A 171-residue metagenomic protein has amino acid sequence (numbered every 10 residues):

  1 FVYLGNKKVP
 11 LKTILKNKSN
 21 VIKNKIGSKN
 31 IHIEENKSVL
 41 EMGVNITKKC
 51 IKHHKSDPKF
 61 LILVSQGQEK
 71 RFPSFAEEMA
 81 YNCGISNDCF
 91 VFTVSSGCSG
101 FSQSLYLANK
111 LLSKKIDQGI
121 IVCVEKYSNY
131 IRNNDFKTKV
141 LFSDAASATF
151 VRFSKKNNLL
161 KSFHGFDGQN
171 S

Functional and structural regions predicted by a protein language model:
F1-N36, D135-S171: Condensing-enzyme catalytic core mediating Claisen C-C bond formation in acyl metabolism
K7-K8, F72-S74, L105-Y106, I131-N134: Short acidic, glycine/serine/threonine-rich loops at helix termini
K23-N24, K29-E41, Q66-D117: Conserved catalytic cysteine-centered active-site region of acyl-thioester-dependent Claisen-condensing enzymes
I46-K59: Phosphate/pyrophosphate-binding loops at sites that engage ATP/ADP/AMP, CoA/4′-phosphopantetheine, polyphosphate
K59-I62, Q118-I120: Conserved beta-strand elements of the Class I
V64-E69, S96-S99, C123-N129, D167: Acidic, glycine-rich active-site loops and adjacent beta-strand->loop/helix elements that engage anionic groups
K115-A146: Flexible, glycine-rich active-site loops centered on histidine and acidic residues that chelate a metal or position
